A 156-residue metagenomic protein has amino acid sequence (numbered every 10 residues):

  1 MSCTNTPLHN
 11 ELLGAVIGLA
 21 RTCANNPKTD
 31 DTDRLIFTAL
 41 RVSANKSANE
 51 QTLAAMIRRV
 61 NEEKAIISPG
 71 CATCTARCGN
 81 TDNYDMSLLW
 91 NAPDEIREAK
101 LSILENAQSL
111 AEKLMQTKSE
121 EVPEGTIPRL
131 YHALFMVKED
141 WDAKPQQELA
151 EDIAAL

Functional and structural regions predicted by a protein language model:
N10-P27, T38, K46-G79, Q108-W141: Amphipathic alpha-helical oligomerization segments
D31-N45, A99-S102, N106, H132-D140 (+3 more regions): Short, charge-rich amphipathic interface segments used for partner binding and complex assembly
T32, C78-L89: Extracellular/mature segments of secreted proteins
K46, L53, W90-P93, R97: Amphipathic alpha-helical coiled-coil segments and their boundaries
A65-I66, E95, S102, T126 (+1 more regions): Generic short N-terminal amphipathic or hydrophobic helices
